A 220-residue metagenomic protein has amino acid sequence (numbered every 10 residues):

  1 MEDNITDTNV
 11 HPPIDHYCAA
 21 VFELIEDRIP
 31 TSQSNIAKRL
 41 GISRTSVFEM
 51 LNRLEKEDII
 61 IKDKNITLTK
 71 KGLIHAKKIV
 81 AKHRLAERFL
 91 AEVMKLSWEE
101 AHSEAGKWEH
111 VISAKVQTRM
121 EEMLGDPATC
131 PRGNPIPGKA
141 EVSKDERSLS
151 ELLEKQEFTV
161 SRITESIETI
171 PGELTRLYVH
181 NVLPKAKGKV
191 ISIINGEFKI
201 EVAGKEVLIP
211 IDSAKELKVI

Functional and structural regions predicted by a protein language model:
M1-G41: Extreme N-terminal segment that seeds HTH/winged-HTH DNA-binding domains in transcriptional regulators
T45, E99: Key DNA-contact positions within bacterial/archaeal DNA-binding proteins
L51-N52: Short, hydrophobic-biased segments on the C-terminal half of alpha helices that form "recognition helices"
E55-K64: A short, conserved structural fragment
K64-H83: Basic, amphipathic "hinge/linker" alpha-helix immediately C-terminal to the N-terminal HTH DNA-binding motif
H110-S213: Mid-protein regulatory/catalytic core that forms ligand/cofactor-binding pockets and protein-protein interaction
